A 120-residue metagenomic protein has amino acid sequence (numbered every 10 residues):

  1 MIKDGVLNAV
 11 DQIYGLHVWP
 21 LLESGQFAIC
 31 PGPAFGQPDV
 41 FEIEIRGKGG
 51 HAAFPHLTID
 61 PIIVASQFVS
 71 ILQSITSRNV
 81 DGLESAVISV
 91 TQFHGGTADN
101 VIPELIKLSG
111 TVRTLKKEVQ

Functional and structural regions predicted by a protein language model:
M1-L105, R113: Histidine/acidic-residue-rich, glycine-tolerant segments that coordinate divalent metal ions
E118-Q120: Solvent-exposed, non-transmembrane alpha-helical starts
